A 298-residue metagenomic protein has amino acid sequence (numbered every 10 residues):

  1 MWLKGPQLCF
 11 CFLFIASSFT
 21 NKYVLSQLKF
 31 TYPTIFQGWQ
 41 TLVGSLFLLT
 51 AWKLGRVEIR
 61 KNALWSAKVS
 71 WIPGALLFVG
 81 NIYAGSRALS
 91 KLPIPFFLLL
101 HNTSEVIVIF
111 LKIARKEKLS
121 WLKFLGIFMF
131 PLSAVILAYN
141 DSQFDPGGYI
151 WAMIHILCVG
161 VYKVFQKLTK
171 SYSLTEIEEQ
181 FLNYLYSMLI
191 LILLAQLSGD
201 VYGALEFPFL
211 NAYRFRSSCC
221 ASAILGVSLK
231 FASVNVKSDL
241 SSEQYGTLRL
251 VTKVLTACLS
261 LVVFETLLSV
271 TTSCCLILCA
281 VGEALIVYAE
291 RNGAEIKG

Functional and structural regions predicted by a protein language model:
M1-G298: Polytopic endomembrane small-metabolite transporters, centered on the Drug/Metabolite Transporter
